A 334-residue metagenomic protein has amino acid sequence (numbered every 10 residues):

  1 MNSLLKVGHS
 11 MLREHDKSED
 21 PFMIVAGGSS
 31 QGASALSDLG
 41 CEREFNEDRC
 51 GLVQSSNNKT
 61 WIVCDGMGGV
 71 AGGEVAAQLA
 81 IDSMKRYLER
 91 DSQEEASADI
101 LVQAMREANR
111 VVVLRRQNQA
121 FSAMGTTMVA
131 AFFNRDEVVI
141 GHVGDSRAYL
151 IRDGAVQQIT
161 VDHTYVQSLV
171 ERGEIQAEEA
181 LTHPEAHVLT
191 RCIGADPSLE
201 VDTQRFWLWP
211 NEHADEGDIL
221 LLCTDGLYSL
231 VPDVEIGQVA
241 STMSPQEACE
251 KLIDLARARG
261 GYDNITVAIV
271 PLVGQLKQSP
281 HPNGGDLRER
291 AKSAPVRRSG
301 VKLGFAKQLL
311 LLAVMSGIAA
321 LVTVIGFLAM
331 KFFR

Functional and structural regions predicted by a protein language model:
M1-R334: PP2C/PPM-type serine/threonine phosphatase catalytic domain
